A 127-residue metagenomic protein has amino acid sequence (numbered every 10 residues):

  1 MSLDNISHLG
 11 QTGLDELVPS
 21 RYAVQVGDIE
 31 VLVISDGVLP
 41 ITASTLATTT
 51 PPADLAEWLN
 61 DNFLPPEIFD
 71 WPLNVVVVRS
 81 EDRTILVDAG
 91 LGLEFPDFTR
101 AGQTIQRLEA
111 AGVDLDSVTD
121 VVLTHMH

Functional and structural regions predicted by a protein language model:
S2-A23: C-terminal regulatory/interaction regions
V18-A110: Conserved beta-strand hairpin/beta-sheet module of binuclear metal-dependent hydrolase folds, prominently
V118-H127: Metallo-beta-lactamase
